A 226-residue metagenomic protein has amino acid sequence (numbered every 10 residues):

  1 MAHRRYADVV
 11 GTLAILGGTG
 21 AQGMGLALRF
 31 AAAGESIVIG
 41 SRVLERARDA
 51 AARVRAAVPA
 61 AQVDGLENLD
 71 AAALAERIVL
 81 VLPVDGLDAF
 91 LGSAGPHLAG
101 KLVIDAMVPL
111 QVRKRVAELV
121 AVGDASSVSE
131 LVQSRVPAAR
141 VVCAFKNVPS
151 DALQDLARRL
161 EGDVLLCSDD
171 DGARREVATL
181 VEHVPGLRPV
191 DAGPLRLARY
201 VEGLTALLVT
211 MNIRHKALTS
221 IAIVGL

Functional and structural regions predicted by a protein language model:
A2-R53, H183: NAD(P)+-binding Rossmann beta1-loop-alpha1 motif at the extreme N-terminus of oxidoreductases
G11, K101, G162: Nucleotide donor/acceptor-binding cores
R48, L74, G100, A138-V141: A glycine-biased structural micro-motif
A57-D64, P137-R140, L187: A short helix-to-beta-strand connector/capping loop
V58-L102, P109-R115: Rossmann-like NAD(P)-binding element
V116-A125, Q154-G172: Short beta-strand and adjoining strand-loop segment in the mid-core of the Rossmann-like NAD(P)-dependent dehydrogenase
G123-N147, Q154-D155, E176: Short, glycine-/small-residue-rich phosphate/pyrophosphate-handling segment
G162-L226: Active-site-lining helix/loop region of Rossmann-like oxidoreductase modules
